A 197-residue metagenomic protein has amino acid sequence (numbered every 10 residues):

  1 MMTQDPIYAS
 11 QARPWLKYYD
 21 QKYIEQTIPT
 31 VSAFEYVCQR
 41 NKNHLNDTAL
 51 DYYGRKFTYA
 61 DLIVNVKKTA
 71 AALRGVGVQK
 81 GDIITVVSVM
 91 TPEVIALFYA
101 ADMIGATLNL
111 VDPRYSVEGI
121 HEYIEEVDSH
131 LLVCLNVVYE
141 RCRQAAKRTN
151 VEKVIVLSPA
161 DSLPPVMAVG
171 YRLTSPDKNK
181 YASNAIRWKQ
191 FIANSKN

Functional and structural regions predicted by a protein language model:
M1-F57, D61-V76, D161-S183: N-lobe entry segment of adenylate-forming
M2, V76, M103-Q190: Structural core segment of the AMP-binding/adenylate-forming
V31-S32, V64, P92, Y115 (+1 more regions): Residue-level recognition of alpha-helix initiation/capping sites
Y52-F57, T69-Y115, V127: Conserved AMP-binding/adenylate-forming
V64, V86, E122: DNA-binding alpha-helical recognition surfaces that contact promoter or target DNA
V66, V94, I120: Aromatic/hydrophobic pocket-lining residues that form the small-molecule binding cavity in soluble enzyme cores
